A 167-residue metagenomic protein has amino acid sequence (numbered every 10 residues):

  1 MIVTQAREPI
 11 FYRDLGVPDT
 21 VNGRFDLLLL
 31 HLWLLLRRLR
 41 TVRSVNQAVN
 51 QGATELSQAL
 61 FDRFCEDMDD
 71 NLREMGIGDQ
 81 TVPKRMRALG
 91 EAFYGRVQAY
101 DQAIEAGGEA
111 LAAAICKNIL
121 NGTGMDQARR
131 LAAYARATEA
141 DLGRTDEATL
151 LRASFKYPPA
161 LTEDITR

Functional and structural regions predicted by a protein language model:
M1-R167: Surface/interface-facing alpha-helical segments and adjacent flexible terminal/loop regions used for partner/assembly
